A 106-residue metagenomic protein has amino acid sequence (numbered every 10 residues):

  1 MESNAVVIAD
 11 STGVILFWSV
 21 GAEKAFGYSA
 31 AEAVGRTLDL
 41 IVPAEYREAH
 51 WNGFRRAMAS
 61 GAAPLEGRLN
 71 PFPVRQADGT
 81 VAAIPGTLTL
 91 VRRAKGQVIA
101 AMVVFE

Functional and structural regions predicted by a protein language model:
V6, V14-L16, V81: Conserved hydrophobic beta-strand signature of PAS-family and PAS-like sensory domains
T12-V14, K24: PAS/PAS-like sensory domains across diverse signaling proteins
G21-A33: PAS/PAS-like sensory domain cap-loop motif
E32-E48: PAS-family sensory/regulatory domains
A44-D78: Terminal output helix/cap of sensory domains in signal transduction proteins
N70, R75, G86-T89, V104: PAS-family sensory domains
P85-A101: Short loop/turn elements at sensory-signaling interfaces that couple input to output
